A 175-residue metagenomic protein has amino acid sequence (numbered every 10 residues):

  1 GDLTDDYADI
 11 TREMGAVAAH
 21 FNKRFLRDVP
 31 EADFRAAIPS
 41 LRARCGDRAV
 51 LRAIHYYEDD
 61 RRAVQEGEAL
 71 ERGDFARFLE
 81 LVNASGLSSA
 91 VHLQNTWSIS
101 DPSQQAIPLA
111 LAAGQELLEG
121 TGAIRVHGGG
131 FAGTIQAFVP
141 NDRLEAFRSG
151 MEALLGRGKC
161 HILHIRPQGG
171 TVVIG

Functional and structural regions predicted by a protein language model:
G1-R125, A137-G175: C-terminal nucleotide
G129-Q136: N-terminal pre-core extensions flanking Radical SAM catalytic domains
